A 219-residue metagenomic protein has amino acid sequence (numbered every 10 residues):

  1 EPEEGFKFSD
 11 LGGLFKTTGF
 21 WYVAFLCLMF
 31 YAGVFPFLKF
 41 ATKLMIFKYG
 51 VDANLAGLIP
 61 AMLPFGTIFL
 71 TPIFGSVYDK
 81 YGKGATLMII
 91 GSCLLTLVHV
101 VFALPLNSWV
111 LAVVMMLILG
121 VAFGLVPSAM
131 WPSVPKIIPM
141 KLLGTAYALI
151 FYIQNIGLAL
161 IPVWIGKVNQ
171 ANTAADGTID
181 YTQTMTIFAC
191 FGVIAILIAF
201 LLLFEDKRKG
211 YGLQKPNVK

Functional and structural regions predicted by a protein language model:
E1-V23, K219: Juxtamembrane intracellular "pre-TM" segments in multi-pass secondary transporters
T17-T71, I161-P162: Extracytoplasmic gate region of multi-pass secondary transporters
V51-P60, S108, A112, D180-Y181: Juxtamembrane helix-start elements in MFS-like secondary transporters
L70-K83, N169: Helix-to-loop junctions at the C-terminal end of transmembrane segments in multipass secondary transporters
G84-S133: C-terminal transmembrane helical hairpin of 12-TM major facilitator-type secondary transporters
M140-A174: A late C-terminal transmembrane helix in Major Facilitator Superfamily
K167-G192: A membrane-interface helix-boundary motif in multi-pass transporters
F204-K219: Intrinsic disorder in cytosolic terminal tails and internal cytosolic loops of multi-pass membrane transporters
